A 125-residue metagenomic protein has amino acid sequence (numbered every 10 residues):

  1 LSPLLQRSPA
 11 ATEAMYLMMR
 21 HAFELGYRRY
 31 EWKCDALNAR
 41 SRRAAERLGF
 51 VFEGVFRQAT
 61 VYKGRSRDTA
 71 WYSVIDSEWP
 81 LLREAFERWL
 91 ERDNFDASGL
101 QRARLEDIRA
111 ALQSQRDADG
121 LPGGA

Functional and structural regions predicted by a protein language model:
L1-A125: Acyl-donor (CoA/ACP) binding surface of acyl/acetyltransferases
